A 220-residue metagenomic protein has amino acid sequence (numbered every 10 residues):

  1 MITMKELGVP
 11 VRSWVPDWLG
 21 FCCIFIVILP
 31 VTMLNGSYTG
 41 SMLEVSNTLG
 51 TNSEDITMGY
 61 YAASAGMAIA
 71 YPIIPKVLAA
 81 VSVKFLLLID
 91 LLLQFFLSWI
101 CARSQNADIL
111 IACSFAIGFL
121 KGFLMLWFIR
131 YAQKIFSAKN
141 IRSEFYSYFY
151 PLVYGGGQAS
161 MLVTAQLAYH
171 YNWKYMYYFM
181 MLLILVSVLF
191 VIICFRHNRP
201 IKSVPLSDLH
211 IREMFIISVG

Functional and structural regions predicted by a protein language model:
V15-I74, L124-M125: Extracytoplasmic
T32, G36, A102, G118-L126 (+1 more regions): Small-residue-rich segments within alpha-helical transmembrane domains of MFS-like 12-TM solute carriers
G50, S82, R103-I109, L120 (+1 more regions): Helix-breaking motifs and short loop linkers at transmembrane-helix boundaries and internal kinks in secondary membrane
I69-A107: Conserved MFS/SLC helix-loop-helix module at the cytosolic interface between two early adjacent transmembrane helices
N106-S114, M176: Short hydrophobic/alpha-helical segments at membrane-entry points of transmembrane helices in Major Facilitator
F123-S137: Intracellular juxtamembrane helix-capping segments at the cytosolic ends of symmetry-related transmembrane helices
R142-L162: Glycine-rich segments within core transmembrane alpha-helices of 12-TM secondary carriers
Y150-V153, A165-G220: Hydrophobic transmembrane-helix bundles of small-molecule transporters
